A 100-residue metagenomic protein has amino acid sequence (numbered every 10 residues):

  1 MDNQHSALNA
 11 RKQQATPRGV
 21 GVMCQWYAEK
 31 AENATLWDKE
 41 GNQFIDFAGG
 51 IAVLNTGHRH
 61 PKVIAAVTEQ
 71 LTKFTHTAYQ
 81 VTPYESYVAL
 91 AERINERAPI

Functional and structural regions predicted by a protein language model:
M1-E32, S86-Y87: Active-site-adjacent loop/helix segments that line or gate small-molecule/cofactor pockets in enzymes
D2, Q43-I100: Glycine-rich loop-to-alpha-helix module at the N-terminal edge of alpha/beta enzyme cores
S6-A10, P17, L36-E40, H60-I64: N-proximal short alpha-helices
R18-G19, E29, W37-K39, A66 (+2 more regions): Alpha-helical protein-protein interaction elements
Q25-A48: Active-site and channel-lining beta-strand-loop segments that bind or position nucleotide-derived/phosphorylated
